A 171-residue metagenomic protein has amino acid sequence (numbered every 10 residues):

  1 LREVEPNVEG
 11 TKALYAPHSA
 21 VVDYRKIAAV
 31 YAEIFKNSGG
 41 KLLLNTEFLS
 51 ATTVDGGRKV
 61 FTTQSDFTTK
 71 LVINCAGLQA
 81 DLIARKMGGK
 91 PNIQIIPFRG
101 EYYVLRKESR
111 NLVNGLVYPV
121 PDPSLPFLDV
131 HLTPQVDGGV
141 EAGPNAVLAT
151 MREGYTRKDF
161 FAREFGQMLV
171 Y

Functional and structural regions predicted by a protein language model:
L1-T11: A conserved beta-strand/loop capping segment in the N-terminal third of enzymes that catalyze redox or closely related
V8, L14, V117: Short clusters of hydrophobic/aromatic residues that line enzyme substrate/ligand-binding pockets
E9-K12, G39, P91-N92: Secondary-structure boundary/capping signal
L14-L71, C75-L82: Helical element adjacent to the flavin cofactor pocket in flavoenzyme catalytic cores
A28, E164-G166: Conserved catalytic Lys-bearing alpha helix of Rossmann-like short-chain dehydrogenase/reductases
A51-A162: Flavin-dependent oxidoreductases
Q167-Y171: Short, intrinsically disordered, charge-balanced linker/junction segments flanking boundaries in proteins
